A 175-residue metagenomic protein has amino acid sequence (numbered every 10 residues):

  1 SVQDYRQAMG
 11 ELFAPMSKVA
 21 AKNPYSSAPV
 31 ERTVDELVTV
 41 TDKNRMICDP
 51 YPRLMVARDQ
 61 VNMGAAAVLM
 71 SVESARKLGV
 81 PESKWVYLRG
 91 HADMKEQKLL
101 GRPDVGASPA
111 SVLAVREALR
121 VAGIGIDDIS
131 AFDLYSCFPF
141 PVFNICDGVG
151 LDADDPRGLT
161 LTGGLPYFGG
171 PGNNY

Functional and structural regions predicted by a protein language model:
S1-A67, V72-S74, V80-G169: Conserved "HGTGT" condensation-loop signature of ketosynthase/thiolase-family condensing enzymes that catalyze
G169, N173-Y175: C-terminal catalytic subdomain
